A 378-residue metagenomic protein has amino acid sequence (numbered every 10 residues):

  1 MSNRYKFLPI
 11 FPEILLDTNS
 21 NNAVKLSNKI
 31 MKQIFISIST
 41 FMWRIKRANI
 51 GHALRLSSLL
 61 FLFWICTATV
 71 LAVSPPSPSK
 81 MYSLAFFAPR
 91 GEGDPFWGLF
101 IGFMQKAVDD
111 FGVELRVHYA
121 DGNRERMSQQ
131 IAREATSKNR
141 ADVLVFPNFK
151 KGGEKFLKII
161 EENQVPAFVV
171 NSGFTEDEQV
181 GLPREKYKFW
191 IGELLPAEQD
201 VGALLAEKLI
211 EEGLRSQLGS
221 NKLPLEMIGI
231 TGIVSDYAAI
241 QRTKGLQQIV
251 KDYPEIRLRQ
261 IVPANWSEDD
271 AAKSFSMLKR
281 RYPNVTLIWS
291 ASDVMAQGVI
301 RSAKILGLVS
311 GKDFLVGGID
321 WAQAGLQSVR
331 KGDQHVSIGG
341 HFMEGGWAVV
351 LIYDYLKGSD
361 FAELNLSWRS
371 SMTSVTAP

Functional and structural regions predicted by a protein language model:
S57-A68: Bacterial N-terminal signal peptides
V73-P76, K80, P224-E226, I230 (+2 more regions): Hinge/cleft segment of the Venus flytrap/periplasmic-binding protein
M81-F103, A107, R116-Q130, N148-K151 (+2 more regions): Extracytoplasmic "Venus flytrap"
P95-D110, V201-L205, Y237-I256, S274 (+2 more regions): Short, solvent-exposed amphipathic alpha-helices that sit in or adjacent to ligand/effector-binding or catalytic
D109-D121, G229, D252-E268: Short beta-strand elements in bilobed, periplasmic/extracellular small-molecule ligand-binding domains
M127, I191-L225, A271, W321-G325 (+1 more regions): Hydrophobic alpha-helical segments within soluble ligand-binding/sensing domains
L144-A167, L246, Q260-L326: Hydrophobic alpha-helical
K158-D200, G325-L326: Flexible loop/hinge segments that line or gate small-molecule binding clefts
